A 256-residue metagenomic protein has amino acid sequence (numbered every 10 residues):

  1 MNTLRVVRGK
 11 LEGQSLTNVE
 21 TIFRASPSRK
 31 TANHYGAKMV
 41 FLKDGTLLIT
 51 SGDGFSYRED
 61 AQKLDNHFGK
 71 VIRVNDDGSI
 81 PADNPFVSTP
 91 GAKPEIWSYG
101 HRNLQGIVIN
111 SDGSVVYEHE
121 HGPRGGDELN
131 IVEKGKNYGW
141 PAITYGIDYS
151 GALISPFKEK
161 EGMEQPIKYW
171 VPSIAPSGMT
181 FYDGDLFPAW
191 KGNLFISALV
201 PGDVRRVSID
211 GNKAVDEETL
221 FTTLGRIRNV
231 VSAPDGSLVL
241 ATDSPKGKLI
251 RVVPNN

Functional and structural regions predicted by a protein language model:
M1-V40: Asp-box/WD-like beta-propeller blade repeats and closely related beta-sheet repeat scaffolds
N2, K43, H67, D112 (+3 more regions): Short loop/turn segments that connect beta-strands within the blades of beta-propeller domains, predominantly WD40
G9, A25, L42, R73-D77 (+1 more regions): Structured segments of extracytoplasmic/periplasmic soluble domains in secreted or envelope-associated proteins
I22-P27, F86, L220-T222: Short loop/turn motifs that cap or connect beta-strands within the blades of beta-propeller-type repeat domains
Y35-K38, Q105-I107, S177, R228: Beta-propeller and closely related beta-sheet repeat lectin domains
L48, G54-D216, G247-K248, V252-N255: Beta-propeller domain segments
H101, K213-P234: Conserved blade-ending motifs and adjacent loop-strand segments that build the rim/top face of beta-propeller domains
N229-N256: Blade-level signature of beta-propeller repeat domains, shared across WD40, Kelch, NHL, RCC1 and BNR/Asp-box propellers
